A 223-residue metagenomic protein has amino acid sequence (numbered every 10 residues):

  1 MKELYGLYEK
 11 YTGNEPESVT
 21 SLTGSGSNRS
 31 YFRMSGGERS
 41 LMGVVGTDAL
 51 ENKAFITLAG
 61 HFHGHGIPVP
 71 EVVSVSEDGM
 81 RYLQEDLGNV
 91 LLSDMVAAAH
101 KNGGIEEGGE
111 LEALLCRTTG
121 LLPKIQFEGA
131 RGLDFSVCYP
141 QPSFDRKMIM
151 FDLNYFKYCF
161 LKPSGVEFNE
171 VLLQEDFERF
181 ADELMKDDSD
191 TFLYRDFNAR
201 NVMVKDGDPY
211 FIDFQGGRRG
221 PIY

Functional and structural regions predicted by a protein language model:
M1-T20: Juxta-kinase regulatory segment immediately upstream of eukaryotic protein kinase catalytic domains
L4-K10, A130-P142, K147, D152-L193: An alpha-helical support segment within catalytic cores of ATP-dependent transferases
T12-S18, A54-F55, D182-E183: Short Pro/Gly-enriched beta-strand edge/turn motifs at strand-loop
N14-F32: ATP-binding glycine-rich phosphate-binding loop
S30-M34, I125, F180-Y223: Active-site acidic catalytic loop and adjacent metal/ATP-binding pocket of ATP-dependent phosphoryl transfer enzymes
F32-F151, K162: ATP-binding pocket architecture of kinase catalytic cores
